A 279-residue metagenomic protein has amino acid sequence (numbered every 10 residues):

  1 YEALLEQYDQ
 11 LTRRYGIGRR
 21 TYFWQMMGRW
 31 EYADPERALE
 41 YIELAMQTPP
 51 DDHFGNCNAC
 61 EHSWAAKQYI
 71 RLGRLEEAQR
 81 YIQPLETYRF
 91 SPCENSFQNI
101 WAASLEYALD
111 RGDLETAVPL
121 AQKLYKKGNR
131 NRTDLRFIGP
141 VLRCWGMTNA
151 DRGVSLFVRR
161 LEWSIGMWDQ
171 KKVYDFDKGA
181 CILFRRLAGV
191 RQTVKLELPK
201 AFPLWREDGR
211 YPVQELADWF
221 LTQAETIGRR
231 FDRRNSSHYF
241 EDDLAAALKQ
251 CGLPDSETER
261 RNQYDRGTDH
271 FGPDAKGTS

Functional and structural regions predicted by a protein language model:
Y1-Q7, W30-A45, Y69-P84, L109-A121 (+1 more regions): Helix-turn-helix repeat elements of alpha-solenoid scaffolds
Y1-W64: Extended, helix-rich scaffolding/adaptor regions
Y8-I17, E43-N56, Q83-N95, Q122-T133 (+2 more regions): Solenoid-like repeat scaffolds
T12-G16, D34, G73, N149-A150 (+3 more regions): Helix-turn/linker elements and helix-coil junctions of extended alpha-helical scaffolds
R19-D34, C57-R71, N99-D110, G139-M147 (+3 more regions): Tandem amphipathic alpha-helical repeat scaffolds
E77-C93, I100, Y107, D113-R130 (+1 more regions): Alpha-helical protein-protein interaction scaffolds
V118-P119, K123-F202: Active-site/pore-lining binding-face segments in mid-to-C-terminal subdomains
I165-S279: C-terminal non-catalytic interaction modules
